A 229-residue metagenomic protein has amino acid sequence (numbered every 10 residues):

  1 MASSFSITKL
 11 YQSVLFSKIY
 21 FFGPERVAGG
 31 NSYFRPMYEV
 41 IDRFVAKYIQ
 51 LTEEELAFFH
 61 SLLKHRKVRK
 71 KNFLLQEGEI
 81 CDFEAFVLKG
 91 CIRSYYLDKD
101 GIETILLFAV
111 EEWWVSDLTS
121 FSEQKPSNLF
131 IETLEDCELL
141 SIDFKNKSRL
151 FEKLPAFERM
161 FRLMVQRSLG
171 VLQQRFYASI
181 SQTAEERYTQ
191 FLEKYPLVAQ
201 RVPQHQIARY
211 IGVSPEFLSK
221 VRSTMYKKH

Functional and structural regions predicted by a protein language model:
S6, Q12, F21-F22: Short hydrophobic targeting helices and cationic amphipathic motifs that mediate membrane/organellar targeting
L15-F16, A28-G29, S223-H229: …primarily DNA-binding HTH/wHTH and HhH modules…
Y20, G30-K64, S120: Cyclic nucleotide-binding regulatory module and flanking cytosolic helices
F22, Q182-H229: Phosphate-/nucleic-acid-contacting segments
A46-K89: Regulatory nucleotide-sensing modules
K64, F73, C91-Y96, W114 (+1 more regions): Short beta-strand segments in beta-sandwich/barrel cores
I105-R162: Cyclic-nucleotide recognition modules
S168-Y177: Short, Lys/Arg-enriched N-terminal segment that forms or immediately precedes the first helix of a structured domain
